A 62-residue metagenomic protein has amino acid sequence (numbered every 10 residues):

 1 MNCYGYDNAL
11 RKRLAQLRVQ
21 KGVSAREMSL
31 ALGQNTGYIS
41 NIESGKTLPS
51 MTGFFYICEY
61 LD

Functional and structural regions predicted by a protein language model:
M1-Q20: A short, Lys/Arg-rich alpha-helix, primarily the initiator
R13, S24, S50-G53: Residues that mark the N-terminal boundary/hinge immediately upstream of a DNA-recognition element
K21-N41: Short alpha-helical DNA-recognition segment
S44: Short, conserved catalytic or interaction motifs in soluble domains
S50-D62: DNA major-groove recognition helix of helix-turn-helix/homeodomain DNA-binding modules
